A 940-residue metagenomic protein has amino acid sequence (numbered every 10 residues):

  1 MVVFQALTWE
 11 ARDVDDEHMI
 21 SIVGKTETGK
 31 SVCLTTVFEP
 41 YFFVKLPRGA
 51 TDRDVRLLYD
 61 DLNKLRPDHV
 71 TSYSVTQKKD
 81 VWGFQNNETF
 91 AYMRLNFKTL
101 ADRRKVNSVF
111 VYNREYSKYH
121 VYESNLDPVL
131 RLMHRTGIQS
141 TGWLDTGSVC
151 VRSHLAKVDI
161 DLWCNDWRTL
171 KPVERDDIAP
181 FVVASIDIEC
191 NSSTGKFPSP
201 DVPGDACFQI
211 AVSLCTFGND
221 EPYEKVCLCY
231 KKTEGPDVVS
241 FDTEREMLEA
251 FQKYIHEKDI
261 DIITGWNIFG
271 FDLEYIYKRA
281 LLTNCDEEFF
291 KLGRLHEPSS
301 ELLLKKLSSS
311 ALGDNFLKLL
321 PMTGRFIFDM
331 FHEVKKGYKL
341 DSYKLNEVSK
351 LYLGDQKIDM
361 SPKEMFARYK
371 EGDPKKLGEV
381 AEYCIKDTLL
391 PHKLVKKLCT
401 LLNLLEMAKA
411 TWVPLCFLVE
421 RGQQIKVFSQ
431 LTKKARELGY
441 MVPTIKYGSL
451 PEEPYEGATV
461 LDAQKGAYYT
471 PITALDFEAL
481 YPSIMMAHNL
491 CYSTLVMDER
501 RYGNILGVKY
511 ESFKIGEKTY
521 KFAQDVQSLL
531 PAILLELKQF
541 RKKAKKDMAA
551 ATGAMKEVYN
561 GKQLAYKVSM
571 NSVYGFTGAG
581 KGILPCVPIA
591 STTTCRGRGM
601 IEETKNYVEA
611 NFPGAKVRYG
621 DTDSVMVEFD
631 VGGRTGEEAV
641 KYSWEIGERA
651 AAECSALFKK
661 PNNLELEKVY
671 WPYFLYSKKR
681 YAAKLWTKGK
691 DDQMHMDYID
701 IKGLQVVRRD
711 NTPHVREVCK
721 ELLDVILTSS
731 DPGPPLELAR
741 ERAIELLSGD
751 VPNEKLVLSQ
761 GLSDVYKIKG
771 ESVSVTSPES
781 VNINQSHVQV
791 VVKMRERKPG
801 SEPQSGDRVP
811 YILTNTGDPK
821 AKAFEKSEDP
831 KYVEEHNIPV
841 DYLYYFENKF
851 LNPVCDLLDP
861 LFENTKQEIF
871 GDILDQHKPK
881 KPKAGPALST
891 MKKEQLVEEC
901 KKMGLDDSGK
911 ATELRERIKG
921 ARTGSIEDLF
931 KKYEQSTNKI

Functional and structural regions predicted by a protein language model:
M1-F326, M330, K336-I445, E453-D462 (+14 more regions): The two-metal-ion catalytic cores of nucleic-acid processing enzymes
G24-T26, K30, V395, L401 (+10 more regions): DNA-dependent DNA polymerase catalytic subunits
T233-V238, E257-I262, F331, G372-E379 (+7 more regions): Glycine- and acidic
H332-K335, V669-W671: Residues that form or immediately flank small-molecule/cofactor binding pockets and catalytic motifs
M360-K363, G575-G580, A615-M626: Core alpha/beta catalytic barrel or barrel-like domain that forms the active/cofactor pocket in diverse metabolic
